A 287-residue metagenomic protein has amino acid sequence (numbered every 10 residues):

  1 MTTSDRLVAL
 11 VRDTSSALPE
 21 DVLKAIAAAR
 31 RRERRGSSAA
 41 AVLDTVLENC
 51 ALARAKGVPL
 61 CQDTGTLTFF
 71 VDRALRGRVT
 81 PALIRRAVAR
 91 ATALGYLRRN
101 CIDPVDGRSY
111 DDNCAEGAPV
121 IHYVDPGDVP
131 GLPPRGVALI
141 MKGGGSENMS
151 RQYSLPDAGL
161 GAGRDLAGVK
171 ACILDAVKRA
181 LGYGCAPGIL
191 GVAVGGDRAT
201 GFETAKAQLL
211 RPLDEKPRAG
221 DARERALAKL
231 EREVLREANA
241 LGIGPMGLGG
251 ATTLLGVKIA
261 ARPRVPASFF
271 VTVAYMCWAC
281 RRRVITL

Functional and structural regions predicted by a protein language model:
M1-V192, D197-L287: Non-transmembrane, aqueous-exposed alpha-helical and coiled segments at domain scale
